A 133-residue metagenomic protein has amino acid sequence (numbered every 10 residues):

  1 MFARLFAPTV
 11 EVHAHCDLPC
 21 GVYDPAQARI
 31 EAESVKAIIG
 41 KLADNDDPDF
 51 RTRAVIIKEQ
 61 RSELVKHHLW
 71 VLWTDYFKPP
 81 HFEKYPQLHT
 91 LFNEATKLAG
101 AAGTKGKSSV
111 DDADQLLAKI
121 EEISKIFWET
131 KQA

Functional and structural regions predicted by a protein language model:
M1-R51, H81, P86-E122, I126 (+1 more regions): N-terminal intrinsically disordered, cationic/polar leader segments that include organellar targeting peptides
P48-I56, W73-Y76: Short, mixed-charge, low-aromatic patches
R53-L69: Alpha-helical segments in soluble extracytoplasmic regions
H68-Y85: Short, solvent-exposed, charged loop/turn and helix-capping segments that join or cap alpha-helices on peripheral
